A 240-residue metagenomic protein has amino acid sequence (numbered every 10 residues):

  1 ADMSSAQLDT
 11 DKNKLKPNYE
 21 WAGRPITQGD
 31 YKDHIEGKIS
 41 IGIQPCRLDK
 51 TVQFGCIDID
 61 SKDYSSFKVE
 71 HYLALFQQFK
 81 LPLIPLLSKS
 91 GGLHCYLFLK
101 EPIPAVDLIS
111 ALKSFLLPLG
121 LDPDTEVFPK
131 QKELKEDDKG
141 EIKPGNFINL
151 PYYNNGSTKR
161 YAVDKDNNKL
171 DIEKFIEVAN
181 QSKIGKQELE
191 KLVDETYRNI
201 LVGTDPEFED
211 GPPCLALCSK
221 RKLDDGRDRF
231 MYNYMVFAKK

Functional and structural regions predicted by a protein language model:
A1-F54, K62-A74, P129, P144-F147 (+2 more regions): DNA replication initiation on ssDNA origins
I35-I43, L75-L83, L217-L223: Short amphipathic beta-strand starts and helix->beta connectors
Q44-R47, L83-S90, E126-K132: Short beta-strand
K62, G92-H94, L99-L108, N146 (+2 more regions): Modules that initiate DNA replication and primer synthesis
S66-S88: Well-ordered mid-protein domain cores that form the structural environment of catalytic cofactors
Y72, L108-L116: Short amphipathic alpha-helices in soluble, non-transmembrane regions that often serve as interface/regulatory elements
F79-K80, K113-D122: A common structural junction motif
T125-N146: Conserved catalytic core of two-metal-ion nucleotidyltransferases
